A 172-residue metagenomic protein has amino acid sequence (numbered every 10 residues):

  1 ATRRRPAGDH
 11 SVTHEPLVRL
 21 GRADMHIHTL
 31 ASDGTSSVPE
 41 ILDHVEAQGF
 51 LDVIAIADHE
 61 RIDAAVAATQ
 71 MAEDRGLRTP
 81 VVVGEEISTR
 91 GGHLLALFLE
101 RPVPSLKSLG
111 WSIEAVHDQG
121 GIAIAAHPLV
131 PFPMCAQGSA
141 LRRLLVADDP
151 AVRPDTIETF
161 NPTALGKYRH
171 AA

Functional and structural regions predicted by a protein language model:
A1-G91, G110-I113: An N-terminally biased module of ancient metal coordination in phosphate/nucleic-acid-related enzymes
H14, I27, A31-D33, A65 (+1 more regions): Domain-core and long-helix interface of multi-subunit machines
D52-V53, T79-P80, L95, I122-I124 (+1 more regions): Structural motif
I54, D58, L99-L106: Short gly/ser-rich anion-binding loops that grip negatively charged ligand groups
G92-L99: A basic- and aromatic-enriched beta-loop-alpha substructure that forms the phosphate/nucleotide- and DNA/RNA-contacting
